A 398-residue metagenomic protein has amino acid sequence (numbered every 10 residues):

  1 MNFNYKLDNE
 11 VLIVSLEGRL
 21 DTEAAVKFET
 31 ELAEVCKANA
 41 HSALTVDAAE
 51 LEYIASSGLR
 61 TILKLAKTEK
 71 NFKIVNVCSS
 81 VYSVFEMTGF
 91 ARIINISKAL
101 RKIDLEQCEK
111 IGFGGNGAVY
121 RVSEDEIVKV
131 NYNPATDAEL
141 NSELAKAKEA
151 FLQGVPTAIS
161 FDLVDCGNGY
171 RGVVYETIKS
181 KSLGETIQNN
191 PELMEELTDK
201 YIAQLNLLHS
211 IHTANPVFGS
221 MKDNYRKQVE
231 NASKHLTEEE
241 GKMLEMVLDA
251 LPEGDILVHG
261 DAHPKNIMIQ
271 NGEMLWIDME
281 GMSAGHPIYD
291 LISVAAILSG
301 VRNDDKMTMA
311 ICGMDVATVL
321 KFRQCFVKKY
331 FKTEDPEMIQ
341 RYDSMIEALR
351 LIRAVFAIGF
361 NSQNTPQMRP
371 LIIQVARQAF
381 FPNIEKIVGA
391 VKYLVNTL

Functional and structural regions predicted by a protein language model:
M1-T30, A48-E50: STAS-typified acidic loop motif
T22-I94: Amphipathic alpha-helical interaction surfaces in cytosolic regulatory modules
K110-P216: ATP-binding pocket architecture of kinase catalytic cores
I111, A118-S123, E245-Y289: Active-site acidic catalytic loop and adjacent metal/ATP-binding pocket of ATP-dependent phosphoryl transfer enzymes
S210-G260, P264-K265, Q270-N271: An alpha-helical support segment within catalytic cores of ATP-dependent transferases
L291-E334, L349-Q367: Active-site activation/catalytic loop segments of kinase-like enzymes and analogous catalytic loops in related
E337, I352-L398: ATP/Mg2+ or Mg2+-diphosphate-binding catalytic cores that bind nucleotide phosphates or diphosphates via glycine-rich
